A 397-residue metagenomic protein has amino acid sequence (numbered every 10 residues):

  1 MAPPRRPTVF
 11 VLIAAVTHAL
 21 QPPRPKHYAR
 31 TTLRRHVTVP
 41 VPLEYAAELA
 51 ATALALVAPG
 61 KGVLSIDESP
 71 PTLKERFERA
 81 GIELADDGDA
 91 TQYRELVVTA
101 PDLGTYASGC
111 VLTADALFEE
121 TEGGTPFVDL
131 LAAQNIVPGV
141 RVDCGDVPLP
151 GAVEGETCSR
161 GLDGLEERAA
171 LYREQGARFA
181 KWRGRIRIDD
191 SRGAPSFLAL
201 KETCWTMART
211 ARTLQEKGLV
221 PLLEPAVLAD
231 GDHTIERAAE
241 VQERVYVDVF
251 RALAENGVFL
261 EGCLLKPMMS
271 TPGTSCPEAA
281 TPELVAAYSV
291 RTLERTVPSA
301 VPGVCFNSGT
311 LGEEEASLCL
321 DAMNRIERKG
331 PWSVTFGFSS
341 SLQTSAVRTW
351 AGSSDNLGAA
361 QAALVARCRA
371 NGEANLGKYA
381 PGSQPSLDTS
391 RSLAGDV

Functional and structural regions predicted by a protein language model:
P3-P23: N-terminal chloroplast transit peptides
T17-E44: N-terminal mitochondrial targeting presequence
V39-Q175, I188, P282, Y288 (+3 more regions): Alpha/beta catalytic barrel-like cores
A85-D86, W182, L223, L265 (+1 more regions): Conserved, mostly hydrophobic/aromatic
C110, A180, P221-L222, C263 (+2 more regions): Hydrophobic residues within beta-strands of alpha/beta enzymes
D163-E255: Helix-rich catalytic cores of soluble enzyme domains
F197-W205, T234-D248, E278-V290, S317-R325 (+1 more regions): Short, electropositive alpha-helical surface patch
A229-A300: Catalytic core of soluble alpha/beta enzymes
